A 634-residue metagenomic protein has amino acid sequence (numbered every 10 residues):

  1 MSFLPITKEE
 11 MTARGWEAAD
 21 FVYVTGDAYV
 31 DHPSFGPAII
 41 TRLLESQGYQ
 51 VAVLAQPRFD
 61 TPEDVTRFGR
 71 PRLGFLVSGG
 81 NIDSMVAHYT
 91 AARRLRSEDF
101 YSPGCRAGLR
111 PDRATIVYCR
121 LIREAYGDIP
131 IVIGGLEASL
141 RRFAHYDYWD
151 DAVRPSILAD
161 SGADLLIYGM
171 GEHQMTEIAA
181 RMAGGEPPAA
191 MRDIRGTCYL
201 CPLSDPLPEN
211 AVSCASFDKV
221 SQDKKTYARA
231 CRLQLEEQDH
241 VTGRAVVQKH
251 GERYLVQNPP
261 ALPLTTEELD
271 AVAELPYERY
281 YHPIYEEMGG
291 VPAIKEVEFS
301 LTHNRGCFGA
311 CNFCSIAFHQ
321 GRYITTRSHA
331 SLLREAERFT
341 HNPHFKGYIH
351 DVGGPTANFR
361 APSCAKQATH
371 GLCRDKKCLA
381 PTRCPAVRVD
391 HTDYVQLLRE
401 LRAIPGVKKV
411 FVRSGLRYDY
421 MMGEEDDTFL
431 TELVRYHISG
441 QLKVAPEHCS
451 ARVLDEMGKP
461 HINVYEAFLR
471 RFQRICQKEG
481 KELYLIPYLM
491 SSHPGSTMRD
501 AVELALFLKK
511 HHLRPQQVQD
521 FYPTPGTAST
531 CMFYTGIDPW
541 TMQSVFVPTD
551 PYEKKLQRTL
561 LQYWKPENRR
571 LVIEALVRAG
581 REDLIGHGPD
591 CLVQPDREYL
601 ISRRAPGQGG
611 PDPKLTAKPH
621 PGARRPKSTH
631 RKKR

Functional and structural regions predicted by a protein language model:
M1-A18, A28, K225-S300: N-terminal [4Fe-4S]-dependent radical SAM core
E10, G36, A55-H250, Q257: Glycine-rich beta-alpha loop elements in corrinoid/cobalamin-binding modules across cobalamin-dependent enzymes
Y23, R58-F59, E337-I486, M490-P494: Conserved SAM/AdoMet-binding glycine-rich loop
V24-Y29, M288-S315, T340, Y348: N-terminal pre-triad scaffold of radical SAM enzymes
D60, A189-D239, E252, A261-L264 (+7 more regions): Terminal amphipathic helices with adjacent charged low-complexity linkers/tails
D83-A92, L140-R142, E172-E177, C201-P206 (+8 more regions): Flexible glycine/acidic-rich beta-alpha junction loops that bind and position SAM and/or redox cofactors in anaerobic
D164, V272, C307, C311 (+4 more regions): Conserved, mostly hydrophobic/aromatic
K376, P595-R634: Acidic, low-complexity intrinsically disordered tails
